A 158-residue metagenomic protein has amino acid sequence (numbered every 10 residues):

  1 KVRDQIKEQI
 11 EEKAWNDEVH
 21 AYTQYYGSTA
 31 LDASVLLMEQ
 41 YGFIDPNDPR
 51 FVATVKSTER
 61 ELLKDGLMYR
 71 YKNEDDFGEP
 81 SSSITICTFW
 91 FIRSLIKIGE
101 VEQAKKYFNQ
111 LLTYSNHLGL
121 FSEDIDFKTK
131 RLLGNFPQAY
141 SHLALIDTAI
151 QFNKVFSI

Functional and structural regions predicted by a protein language model:
D4-I84, K106-S157: Extended glycan-interaction surfaces of carbohydrate-active proteins
